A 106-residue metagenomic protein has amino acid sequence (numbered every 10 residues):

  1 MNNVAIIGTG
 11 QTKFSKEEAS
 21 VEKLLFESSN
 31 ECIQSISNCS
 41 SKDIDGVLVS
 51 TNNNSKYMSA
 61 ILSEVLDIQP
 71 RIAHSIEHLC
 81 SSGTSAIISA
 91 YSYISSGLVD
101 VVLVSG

Functional and structural regions predicted by a protein language model:
M1-A73: Conserved "HGTGT" condensation-loop signature of ketosynthase/thiolase-family condensing enzymes that catalyze
I7-G8, V102-G106: Short beta-strand segments
T51-V101: Conserved catalytic cysteine-centered active-site region of acyl-thioester-dependent Claisen-condensing enzymes
